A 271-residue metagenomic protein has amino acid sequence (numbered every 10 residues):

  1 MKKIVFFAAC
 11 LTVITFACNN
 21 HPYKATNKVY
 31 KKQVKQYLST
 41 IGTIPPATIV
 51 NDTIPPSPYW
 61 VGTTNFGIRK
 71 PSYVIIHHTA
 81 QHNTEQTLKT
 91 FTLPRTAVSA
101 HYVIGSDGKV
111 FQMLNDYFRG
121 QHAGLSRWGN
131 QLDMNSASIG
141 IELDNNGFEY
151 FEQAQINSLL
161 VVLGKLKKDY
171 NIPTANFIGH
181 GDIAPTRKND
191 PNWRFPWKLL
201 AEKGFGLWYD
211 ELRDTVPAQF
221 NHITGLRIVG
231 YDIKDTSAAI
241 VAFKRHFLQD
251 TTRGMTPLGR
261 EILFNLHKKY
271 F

Functional and structural regions predicted by a protein language model:
M1-T26: Bacterial Sec-dependent N-terminal signal peptides
K3-I4, H78, R245: Hydrophobic alpha-helical segments, especially transmembrane helices and their immediate juxtamembrane helical caps
V5, L132-D133, G259-R260: Juxtamembrane/interface motifs at transmembrane-helix termini
A9, T84, E149, R187-N189: Active-site-proximal flexible loops/turns
I14-T15, K89, N192: Hydrophobic alpha-helical membrane context
T15, M134-A137, N265: Short, intrinsically disordered/low-complexity patches at protein termini and at juxtamembrane boundaries
C18-K31, E152-Q155, L160-F271: Basic/polar, cationic surfaces and motifs that engage anionic cell-wall and phosphate/carboxylate ligands
K28-A175: Active-site-adjacent loop/helix surface patches within enzyme catalytic domains that shape the substrate-binding cleft
